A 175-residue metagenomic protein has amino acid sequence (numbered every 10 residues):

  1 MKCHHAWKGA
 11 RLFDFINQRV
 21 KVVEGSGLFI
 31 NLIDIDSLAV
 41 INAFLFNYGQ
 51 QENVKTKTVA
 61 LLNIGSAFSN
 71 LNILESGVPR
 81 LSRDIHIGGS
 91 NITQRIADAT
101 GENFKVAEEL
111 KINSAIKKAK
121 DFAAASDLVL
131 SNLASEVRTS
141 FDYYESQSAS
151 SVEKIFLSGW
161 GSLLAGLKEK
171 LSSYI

Functional and structural regions predicted by a protein language model:
M1-I175: Hydrophobic/aromatic-enriched cytosolic interaction surfaces used to assemble or bind macromolecules
